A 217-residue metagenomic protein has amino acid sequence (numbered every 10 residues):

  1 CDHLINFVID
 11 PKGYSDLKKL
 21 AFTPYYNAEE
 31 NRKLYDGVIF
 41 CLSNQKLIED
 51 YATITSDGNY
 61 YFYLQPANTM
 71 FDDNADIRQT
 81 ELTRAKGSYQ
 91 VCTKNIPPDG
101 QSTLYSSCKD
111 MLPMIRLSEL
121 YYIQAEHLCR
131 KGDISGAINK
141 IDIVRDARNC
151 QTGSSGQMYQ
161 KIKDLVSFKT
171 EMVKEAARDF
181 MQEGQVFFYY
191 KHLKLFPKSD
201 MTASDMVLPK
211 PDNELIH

Functional and structural regions predicted by a protein language model:
C1-I54, F71-H217: Acidic/polar-rich alpha-helix caps and helix-coil junctions
T55-Y61: Short Gly/aromatic-enriched secondary-structure transition segments
